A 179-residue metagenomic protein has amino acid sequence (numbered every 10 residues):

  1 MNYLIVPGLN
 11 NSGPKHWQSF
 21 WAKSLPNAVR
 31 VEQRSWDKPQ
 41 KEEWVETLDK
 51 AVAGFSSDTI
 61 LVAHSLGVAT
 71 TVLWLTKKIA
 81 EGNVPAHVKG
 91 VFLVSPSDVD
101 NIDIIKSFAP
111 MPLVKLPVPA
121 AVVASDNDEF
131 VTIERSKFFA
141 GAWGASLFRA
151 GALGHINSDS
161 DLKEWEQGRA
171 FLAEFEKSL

Functional and structural regions predicted by a protein language model:
M1-S57: Active-site catalytic motif of lipid deacylating hydrolases and related acyltransferases
G8-L9, Q33-W36, V91-N101, S125: Active-site nucleophile loop of the alpha/beta-hydrolase fold
G13-P14, N101-I104, E129-R135: Conserved alpha/beta-hydrolase "acid-adjacent" motif
A22, D126-A145: Conserved loop-alpha-helix segment in the C-terminal half of the alpha/beta-hydrolase fold that carries the catalytic
P39-E42, L153-E164: Catalytic histidine-centered segment of alpha/beta-hydrolase-like enzymes
G54, D161-L179: Catalytic active-site module of serine/aspartate enzymes centered on a nucleophile-bearing elbow/loop
L61-V72: Gly/Ala-rich beta-loop-alpha elbow adjacent to hydrolase catalytic centers
L116-P117, A121-A124, D128: Short beta-strand/loop motif that positions the catalytic acidic residue of the alpha/beta-hydrolase fold
